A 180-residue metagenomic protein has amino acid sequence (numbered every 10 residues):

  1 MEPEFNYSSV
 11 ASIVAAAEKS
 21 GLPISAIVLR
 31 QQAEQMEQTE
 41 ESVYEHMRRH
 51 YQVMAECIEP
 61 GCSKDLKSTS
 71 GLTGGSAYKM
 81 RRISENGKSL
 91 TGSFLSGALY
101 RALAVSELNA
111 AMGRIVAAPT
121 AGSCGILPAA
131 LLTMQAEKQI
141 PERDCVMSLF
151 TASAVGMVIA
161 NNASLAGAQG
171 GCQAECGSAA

Functional and structural regions predicted by a protein language model:
M1-G113: Generic N-terminal targeting/processing segments that precede catalytic cores or assembly contacts
E34, L131, N161-S164: A short small-residue
S96-L99, L103, V146-G156: Hydrophobic core segments within long, regular secondary-structure runs in both alpha- and beta-rich folds
L108-P119, S123, V155-V158, A163-G167: Hydrophobic, small-residue-rich transmembrane alpha-helices and their short perimembrane loops in multi-pass membrane
M112-A130, C172-S178: Conserved phosphate/anionic-ligand binding catalytic regions in large, soluble enzymes, centered on
P128-I140: Alpha-helical support elements that line or immediately flank enzyme active sites and cofactor-binding pockets
K138-S148: Membrane-embedded helical hairpins/re-entrant loop segments and their flanking transmembrane helices within multi-pass
F150-A180: A structural-propensity feature for long, helix-poor, extended segments
